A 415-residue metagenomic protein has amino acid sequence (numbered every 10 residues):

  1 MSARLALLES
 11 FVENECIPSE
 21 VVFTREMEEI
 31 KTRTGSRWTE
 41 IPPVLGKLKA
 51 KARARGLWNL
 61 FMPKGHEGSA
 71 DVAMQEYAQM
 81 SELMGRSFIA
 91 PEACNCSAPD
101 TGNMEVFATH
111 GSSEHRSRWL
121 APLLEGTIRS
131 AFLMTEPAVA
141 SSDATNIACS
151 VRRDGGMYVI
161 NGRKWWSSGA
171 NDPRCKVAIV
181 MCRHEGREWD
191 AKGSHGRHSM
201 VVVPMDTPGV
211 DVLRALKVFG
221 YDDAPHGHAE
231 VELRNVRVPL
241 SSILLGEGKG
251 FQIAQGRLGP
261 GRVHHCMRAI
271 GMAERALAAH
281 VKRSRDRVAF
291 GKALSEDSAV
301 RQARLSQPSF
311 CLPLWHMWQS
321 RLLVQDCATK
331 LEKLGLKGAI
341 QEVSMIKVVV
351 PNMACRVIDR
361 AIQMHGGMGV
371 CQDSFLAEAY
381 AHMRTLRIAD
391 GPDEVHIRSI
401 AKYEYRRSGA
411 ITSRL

Functional and structural regions predicted by a protein language model:
M1-A90, C96-A98, H110-H115, P122 (+4 more regions): Alpha-helical interface subdomain recognition
G68-S69, S141, V212, S242-E247: Cytochrome P450 core scaffold surrounding the K-helix E-X-X-R motif and the conserved "meander" helix-loop region
V72, S142-T145, A170-C175, A191-G196 (+2 more regions): Short glycine/proline-enriched turns and hinge-like loops at secondary-structure junctions
M104-H110, L133, R187: Flexible, glycine-rich active-site loops centered on histidine and acidic residues that chelate a metal or position
G126-T135: A short, Trp-centered hydrophobic/proline-enriched beta-strand micro-motif
N146, D206-R237: Flexible, small-/acidic-enriched active-site or ligand-binding loops
G156-M157, N161-L213: A short core secondary-structure module
N235-Q252: Long, acidic (Asp/Glu-rich), low-complexity accessory segments flanking structured domains
